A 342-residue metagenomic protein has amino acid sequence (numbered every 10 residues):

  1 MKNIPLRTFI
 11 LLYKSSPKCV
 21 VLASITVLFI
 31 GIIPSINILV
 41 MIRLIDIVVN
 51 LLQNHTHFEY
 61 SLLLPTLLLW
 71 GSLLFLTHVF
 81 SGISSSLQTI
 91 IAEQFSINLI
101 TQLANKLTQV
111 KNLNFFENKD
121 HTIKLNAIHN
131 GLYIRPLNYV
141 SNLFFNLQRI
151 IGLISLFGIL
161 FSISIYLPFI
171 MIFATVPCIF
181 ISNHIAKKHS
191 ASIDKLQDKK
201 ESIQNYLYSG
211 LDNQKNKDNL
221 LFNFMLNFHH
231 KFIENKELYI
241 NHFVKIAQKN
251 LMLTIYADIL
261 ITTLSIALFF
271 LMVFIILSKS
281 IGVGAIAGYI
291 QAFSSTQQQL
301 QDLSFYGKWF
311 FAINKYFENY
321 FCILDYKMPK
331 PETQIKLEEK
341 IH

Functional and structural regions predicted by a protein language model:
M1-L6, A92-I134, K199-H242, N314-Y326 (+1 more regions): Extended non-transmembrane interhelical loops and adjacent amphipathic helices of multipass membrane proteins
M1-P34, Q53-T66, S84-Q88, E117-L156 (+3 more regions): Membrane-integrated ABC transporters
K14, A127-Y139, A191-D198, L220-A267 (+3 more regions): An intracellular "coupling" helix at the cytosolic face of ABC transporter transmembrane type-1 domains
V21-F80, F157-H189, T263-A267, I276-I290: Transmembrane helix-loop-helix hairpins at lipid-water interfaces of multipass membrane proteins, especially the type-1
P34, E338-H342: ABC-family P-loop ATPase nucleotide-binding domain
N37-M41, L74-N112, I185-S190, F224 (+2 more regions): Juxtamembrane helix-loop junctions of ABC transporter transmembrane domains
I38-I45, I100-A104, T122, S182-A186 (+6 more regions): Alpha-helical transmembrane segments of polytopic integral membrane proteins, especially the permease/helical cores
F224, L268, Y289-D325: Cytosolic ends of transmembrane helices, especially the final helix of ABC transmembrane type-1 domains
